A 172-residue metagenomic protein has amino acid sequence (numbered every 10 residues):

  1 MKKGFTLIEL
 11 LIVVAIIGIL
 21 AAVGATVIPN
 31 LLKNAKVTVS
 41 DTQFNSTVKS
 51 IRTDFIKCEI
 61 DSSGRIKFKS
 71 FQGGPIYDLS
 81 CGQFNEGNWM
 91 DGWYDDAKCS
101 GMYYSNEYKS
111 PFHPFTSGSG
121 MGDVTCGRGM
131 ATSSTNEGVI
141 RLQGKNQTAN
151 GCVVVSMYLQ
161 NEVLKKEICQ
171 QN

Functional and structural regions predicted by a protein language model:
K2-P29: N-terminal single-pass transmembrane signal-anchor helix
L10-V14, V23, F115-G118, V124 (+3 more regions): Low-complexity, intrinsically disordered/propeptide-like segments
V27-V48: Aliphatic-rich helix starts adjacent to a transmembrane/signal segment
K49-Y77: Alpha-helix exit/C-cap motif
G64, G73, G87, N161-E162: Intrinsic-disorder/low-complexity loop/linker signature
K69-L142: Surface-exposed intrinsically disordered loops and tails
T125-N172: Short, surface-exposed interaction loops/tails
